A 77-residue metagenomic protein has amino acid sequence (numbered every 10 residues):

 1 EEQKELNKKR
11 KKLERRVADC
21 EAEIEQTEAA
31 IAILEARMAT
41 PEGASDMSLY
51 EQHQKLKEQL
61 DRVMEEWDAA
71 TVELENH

Functional and structural regions predicted by a protein language model:
E1-H77: Charged, heptad-repeat coiled-coil alpha-helices that serve as long linker/dimerization "arms" in large NTP-dependent
